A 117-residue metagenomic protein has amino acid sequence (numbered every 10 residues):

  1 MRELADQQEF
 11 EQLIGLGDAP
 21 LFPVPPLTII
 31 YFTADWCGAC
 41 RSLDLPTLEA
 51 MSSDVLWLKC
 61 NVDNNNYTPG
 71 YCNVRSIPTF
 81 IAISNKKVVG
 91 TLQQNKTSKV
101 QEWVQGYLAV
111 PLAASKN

Functional and structural regions predicted by a protein language model:
M1-T28, E102-N117: N-terminal leader/targeting and pre-domain segments
R2, L58, V89-L92: Structural signal for short hydrophobic segments within the conserved structured cores of catalytic domains across
L4-D6, F32-T33, L45-L48, S52-Y67 (+1 more regions): Thiol-based oxidoreductase modules, predominantly thioredoxin-like and allied folds used for disulfide exchange
F10, P25-T28, S53-L58, S76-T79 (+1 more regions): Core residues of folded domains in eukaryotic genome-function proteins
E11, N66-P69: Short hydrophobic/charged patches on amphipathic alpha-helices used for structural packing and interfaces
C37-C40: Short cysteine clusters
L43, Y71-C72, N95: Residue-level signal for well-ordered alpha-helical positions
S76, I81-K116: Non-catalytic, surface beta->alpha helical segment in thiol-disulfide oxidoreductase systems
